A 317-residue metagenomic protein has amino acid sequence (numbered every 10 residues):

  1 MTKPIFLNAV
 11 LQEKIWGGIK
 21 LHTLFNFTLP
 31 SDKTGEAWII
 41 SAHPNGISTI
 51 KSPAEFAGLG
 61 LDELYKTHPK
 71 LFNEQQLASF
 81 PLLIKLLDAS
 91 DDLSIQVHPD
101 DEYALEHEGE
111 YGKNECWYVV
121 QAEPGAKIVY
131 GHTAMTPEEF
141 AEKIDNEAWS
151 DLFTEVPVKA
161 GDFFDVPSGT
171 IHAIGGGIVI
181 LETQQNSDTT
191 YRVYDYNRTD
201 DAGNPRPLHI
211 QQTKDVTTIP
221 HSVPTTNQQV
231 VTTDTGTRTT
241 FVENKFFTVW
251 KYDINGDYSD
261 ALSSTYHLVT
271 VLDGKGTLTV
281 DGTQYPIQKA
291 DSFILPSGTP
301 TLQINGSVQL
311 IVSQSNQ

Functional and structural regions predicted by a protein language model:
M1-M135, D195-P224, V249, Q317: Transition-metal
S79, L87-D92, D101, A122-G125 (+3 more regions): Ligand-binding loop in jelly-roll beta-barrel domains
I84-K85, L93, G109, E115-Y118 (+5 more regions): His/acidic/aromatic-lined binding-pocket segments of jelly-roll/cupin-type domains and related regulatory beta-sandwich
V119-F140, R238-T240, I254-T265: Short beta-strand/loop turn elements enriched in aromatics
E142-S150, D273-T277: Short, structured beta-strand/loop micro-motifs enriched in basic residues and often containing a Trp
N146-L152, F163-D165, I171-S222: An exposed, glycine/acidic-rich loop-and-rim segment of catalytic or binding clefts
L152-D165, V179, D281-T299: Short acidic-glycine-tyrosine-enriched beta hairpin
Q228-D291: Acidic/His-leaning functional-site neighborhoods
